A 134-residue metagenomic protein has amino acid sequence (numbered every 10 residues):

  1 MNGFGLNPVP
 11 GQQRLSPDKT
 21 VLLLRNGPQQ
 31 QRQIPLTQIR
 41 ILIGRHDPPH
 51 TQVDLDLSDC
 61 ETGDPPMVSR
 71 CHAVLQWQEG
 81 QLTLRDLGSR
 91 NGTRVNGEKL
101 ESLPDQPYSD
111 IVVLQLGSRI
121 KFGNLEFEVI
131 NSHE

Functional and structural regions predicted by a protein language model:
M1-P66, V113-L116, E128-E134: Intrinsically disordered, low-complexity acidic Ser/Thr-rich regulatory segments
P28, I43, Q81-G88, V95-E134: C-terminal boundary/linker segments immediately following FHA domains
Q38, E79-G80, S89-R90: A generic structural motif
H50-Q52, R90, V95: Residue-level signal for pocket-adjacent positions within structured domains
L55, Q78-E79: Short, intrinsically disordered low-complexity segments
A73-L75: Buried hydrophobic-core signal for structured, non-transmembrane domains
